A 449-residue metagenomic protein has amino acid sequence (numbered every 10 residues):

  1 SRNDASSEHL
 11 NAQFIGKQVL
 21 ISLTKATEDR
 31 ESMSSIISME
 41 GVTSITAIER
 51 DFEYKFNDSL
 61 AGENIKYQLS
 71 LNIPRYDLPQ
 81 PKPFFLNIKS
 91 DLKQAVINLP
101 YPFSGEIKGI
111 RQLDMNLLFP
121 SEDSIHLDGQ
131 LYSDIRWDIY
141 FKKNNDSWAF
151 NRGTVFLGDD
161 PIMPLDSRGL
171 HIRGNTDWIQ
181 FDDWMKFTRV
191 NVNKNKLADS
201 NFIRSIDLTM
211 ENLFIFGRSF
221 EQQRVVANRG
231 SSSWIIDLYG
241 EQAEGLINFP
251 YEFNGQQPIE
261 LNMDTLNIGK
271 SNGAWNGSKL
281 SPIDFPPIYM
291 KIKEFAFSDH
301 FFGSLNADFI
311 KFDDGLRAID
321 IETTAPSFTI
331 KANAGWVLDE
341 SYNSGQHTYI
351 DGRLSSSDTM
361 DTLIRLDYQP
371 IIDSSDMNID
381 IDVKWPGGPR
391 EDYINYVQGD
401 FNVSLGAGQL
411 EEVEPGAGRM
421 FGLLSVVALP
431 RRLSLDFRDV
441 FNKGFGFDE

Functional and structural regions predicted by a protein language model:
S1, H9-N72, F85-N98, G105-I107 (+7 more regions): Small-residue helix/turn framework positions
P74-D77, P83, N87-K89, S121-D123: Non-catalytic interaction/regulatory modules that flank or connect domains
P102-E106, N116, L197-D199: Extracellular ectodomain segments of secreted/surface proteins
G109-F119: Short secondary-structure subsegments characteristic of cysteine-rich extracellular domains
L118-P120, I125-R136, Y140-N144, F150-L165 (+3 more regions): Alpha-solenoid helical-repeat scaffolds
F187-S200, S271-P282: Long, charged amphipathic helices and adjacent flexible linkers at domain junctions
